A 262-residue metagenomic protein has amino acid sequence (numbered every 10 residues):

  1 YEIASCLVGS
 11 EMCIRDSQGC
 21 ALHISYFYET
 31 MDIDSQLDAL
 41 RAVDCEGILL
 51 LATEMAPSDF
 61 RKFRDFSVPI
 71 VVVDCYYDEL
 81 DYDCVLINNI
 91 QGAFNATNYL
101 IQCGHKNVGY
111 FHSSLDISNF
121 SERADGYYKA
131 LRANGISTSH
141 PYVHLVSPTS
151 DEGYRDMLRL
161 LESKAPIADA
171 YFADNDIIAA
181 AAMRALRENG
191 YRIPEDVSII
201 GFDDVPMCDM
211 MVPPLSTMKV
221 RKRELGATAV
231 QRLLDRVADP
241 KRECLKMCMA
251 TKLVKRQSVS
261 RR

Functional and structural regions predicted by a protein language model:
Y1-I14: Single conserved hydrophobic/aromatic residue that forms the stacking wall/gate of nucleotide- or nucleobase-binding
S10-E11, I48, I70, L100 (+6 more regions): Hydrophobic structural packing positions in well-ordered secondary structure
R15-P57: Central regulatory/effector-binding core of bacterial HTH transcription factors
I24-D32, C84-N95, F111-L158, F172-A180 (+4 more regions): Hinge/beta->alpha junction and helix N-cap segments in small-molecule ligand-binding domains
I33-D44, G153-I167: Short, well-structured alpha-helical segments in soluble
C45-A52, G109-F111, V143, A165-N175 (+1 more regions): Periplasmic-binding protein-like
L51-N95, I177, D203-L215: Flexible loop/hinge segments that line or gate small-molecule binding clefts
D156-R262: Flexible loop/turn connectors
